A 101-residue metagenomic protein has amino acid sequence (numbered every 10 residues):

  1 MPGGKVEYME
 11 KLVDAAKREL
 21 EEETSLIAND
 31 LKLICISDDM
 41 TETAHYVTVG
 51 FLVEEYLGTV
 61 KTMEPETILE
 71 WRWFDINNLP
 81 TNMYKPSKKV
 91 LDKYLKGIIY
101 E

Functional and structural regions predicted by a protein language model:
M1-E22: Conserved Nudix-box catalytic region and its N-terminal flanking loop in Nudix hydrolases and closely related
P2-K5, C35-I36, L52: Conserved N-terminal beta-strand and adjoining loop/helix that marks the start of the Nudix/MutT-like hydrolase domain
G4, R18, L31, F74-N77: Structural detector for helix-capping/boundary residues
L26-C35: A short coil-to-beta-strand element that immediately follows conserved catalytic motifs
S37-V60, Y94-I98: Active-site-adjacent beta-strand/loop module that shapes the phosphate/pyrophosphate-binding cleft
L52, T62-L95: NUDIX/MutT-family hydrolases
